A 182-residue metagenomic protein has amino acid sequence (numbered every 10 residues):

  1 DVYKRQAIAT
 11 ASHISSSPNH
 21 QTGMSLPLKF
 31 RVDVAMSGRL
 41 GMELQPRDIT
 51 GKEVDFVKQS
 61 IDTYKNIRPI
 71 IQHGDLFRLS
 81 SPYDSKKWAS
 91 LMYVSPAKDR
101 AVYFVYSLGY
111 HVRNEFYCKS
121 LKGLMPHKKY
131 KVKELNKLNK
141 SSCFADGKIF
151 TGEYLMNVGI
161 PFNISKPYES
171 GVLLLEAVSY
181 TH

Functional and structural regions predicted by a protein language model:
V2-Q6, T181-H182: Conserved small/polar residues in nucleotide/adenosyl-binding loops
I8-I49, E53: Catalytic grooves of carbohydrate-active enzymes
A35, Y103, V132: Conserved, mostly hydrophobic/aromatic
S37-R39, L44-S80: Aromatic- and carboxylate-lined catalytic core of secreted/periplasmic carbohydrate-active enzymes
L79-K86, Y154: Short, solvent-exposed secondary-structure boundary motifs
Y83-P126: Carbohydrate-binding surface patches
Y110-S179: C-terminal beta-sandwich/jelly-roll accessory domains of carbohydrate-active enzymes
